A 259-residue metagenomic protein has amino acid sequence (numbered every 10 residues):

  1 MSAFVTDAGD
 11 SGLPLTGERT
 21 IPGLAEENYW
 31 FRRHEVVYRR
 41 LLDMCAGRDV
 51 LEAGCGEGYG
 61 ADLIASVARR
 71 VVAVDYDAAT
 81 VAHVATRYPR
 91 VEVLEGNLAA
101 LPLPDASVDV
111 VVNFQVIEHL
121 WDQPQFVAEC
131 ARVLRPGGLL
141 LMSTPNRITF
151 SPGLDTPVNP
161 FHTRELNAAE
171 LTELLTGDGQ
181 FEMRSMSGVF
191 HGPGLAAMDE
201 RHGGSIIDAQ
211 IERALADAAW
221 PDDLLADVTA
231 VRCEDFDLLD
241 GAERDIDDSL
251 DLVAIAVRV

Functional and structural regions predicted by a protein language model:
M1-P104, V110-F114, P124-V127, S187-G188 (+2 more regions): Conserved N-terminal segment of class I S-adenosyl-L-methionine
Q115-H119: A short His-aromatic
P124-P136: A short glycine-rich, Lys/Arg-flanked "PGG" loop and its adjoining helix->strand segment in the class I
M142-R164: Short, glycine-/aromatic-enriched active-site segment of Class I SAM-dependent methyltransferases
T163-G179: Short alpha-helix
Q180-G192: Conserved S-adenosyl-L-methionine
L195-F236: C-terminal helical/coil "lid" or tail adjacent to the Rossmann-like core of SAM-dependent
